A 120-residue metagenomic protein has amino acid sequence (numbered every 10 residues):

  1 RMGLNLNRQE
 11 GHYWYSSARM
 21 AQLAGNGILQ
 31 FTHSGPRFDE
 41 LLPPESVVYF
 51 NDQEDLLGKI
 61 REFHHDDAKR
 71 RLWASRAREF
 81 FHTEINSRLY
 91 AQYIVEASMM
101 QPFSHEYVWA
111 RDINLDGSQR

Functional and structural regions predicted by a protein language model:
R1-G117: Catalytic binding pocket for nucleotide-activated donors in carbohydrate/polymer assembly enzymes
